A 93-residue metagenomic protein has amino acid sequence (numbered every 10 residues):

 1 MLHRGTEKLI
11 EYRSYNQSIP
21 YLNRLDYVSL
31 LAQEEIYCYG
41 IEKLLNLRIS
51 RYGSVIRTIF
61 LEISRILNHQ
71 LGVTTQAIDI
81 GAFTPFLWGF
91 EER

Functional and structural regions predicted by a protein language model:
M1-R93: Catalytic cofactor-binding cores of redox enzymes
